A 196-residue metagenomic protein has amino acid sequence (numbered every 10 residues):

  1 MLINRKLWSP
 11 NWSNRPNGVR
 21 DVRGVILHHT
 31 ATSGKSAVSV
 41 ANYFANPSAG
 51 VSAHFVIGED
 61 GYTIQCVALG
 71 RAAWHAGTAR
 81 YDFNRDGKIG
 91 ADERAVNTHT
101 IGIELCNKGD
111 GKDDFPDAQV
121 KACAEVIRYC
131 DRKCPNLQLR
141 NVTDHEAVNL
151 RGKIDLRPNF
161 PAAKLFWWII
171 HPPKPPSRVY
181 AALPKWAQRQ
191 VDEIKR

Functional and structural regions predicted by a protein language model:
M1-N136: Active-site-adjacent loop/helix surface patches within enzyme catalytic domains that shape the substrate-binding cleft
L2-R5, V19, T98, C106-D192: Basic/polar, cationic surfaces and motifs that engage anionic cell-wall and phosphate/carboxylate ligands
I194-R196: Predominantly recognizes leucine-rich repeat
